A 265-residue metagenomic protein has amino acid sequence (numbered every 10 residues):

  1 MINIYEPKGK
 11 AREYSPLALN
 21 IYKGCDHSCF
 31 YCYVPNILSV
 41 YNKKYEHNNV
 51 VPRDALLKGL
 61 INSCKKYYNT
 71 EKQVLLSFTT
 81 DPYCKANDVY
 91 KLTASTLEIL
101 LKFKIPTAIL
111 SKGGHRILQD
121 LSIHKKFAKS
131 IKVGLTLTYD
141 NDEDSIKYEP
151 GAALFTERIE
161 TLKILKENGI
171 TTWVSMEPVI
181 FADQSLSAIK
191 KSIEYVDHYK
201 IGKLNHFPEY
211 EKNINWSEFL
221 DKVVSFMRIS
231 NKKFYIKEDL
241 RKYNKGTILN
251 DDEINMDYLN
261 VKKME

Functional and structural regions predicted by a protein language model:
M1-Q73: N-terminal [4Fe-4S]-dependent radical SAM core
G9, T80, R241: Short polar catalytic/cofactor-binding loops
C25-H27, Y33, V40, C84 (+3 more regions): Residues in flexible loops and secondary-structure boundaries
N42, L110, S175, I236-K237: Residue-level detector of family-conserved "landmark" positions at structurally sensitive sites
A55-S230: Conserved AdoMet/S-adenosylmethionine-binding subsite of the radical SAM
I214-E265: C-terminal accessory extensions appended to soluble enzyme cores
